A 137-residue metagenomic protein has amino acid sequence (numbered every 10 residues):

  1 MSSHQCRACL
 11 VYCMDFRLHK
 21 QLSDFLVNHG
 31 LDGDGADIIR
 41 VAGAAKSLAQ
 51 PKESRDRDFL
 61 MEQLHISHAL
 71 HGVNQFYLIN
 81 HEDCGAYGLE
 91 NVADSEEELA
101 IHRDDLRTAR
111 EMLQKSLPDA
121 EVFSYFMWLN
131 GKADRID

Functional and structural regions predicted by a protein language model:
M1-L22, H29, A42-D56, I66-Q75 (+1 more regions): Divalent-metal-activated hydrolytic enzyme cores
D34-A44: A short beta-strand-loop structural module common to alpha/beta enzyme folds
H81: Acidic/histidine-rich, metal-coordinating catalytic segments
